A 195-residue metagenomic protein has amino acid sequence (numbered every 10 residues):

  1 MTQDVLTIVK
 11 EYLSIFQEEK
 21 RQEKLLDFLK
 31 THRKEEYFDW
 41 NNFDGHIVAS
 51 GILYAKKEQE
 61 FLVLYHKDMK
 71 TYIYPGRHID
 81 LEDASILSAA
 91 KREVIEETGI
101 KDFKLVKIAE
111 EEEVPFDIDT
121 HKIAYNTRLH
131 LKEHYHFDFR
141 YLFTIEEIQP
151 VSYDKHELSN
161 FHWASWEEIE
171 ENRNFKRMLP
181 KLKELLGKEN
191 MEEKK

Functional and structural regions predicted by a protein language model:
T2-V5: Non-transmembrane, interaction-prone alpha-helical and coil segments associated with secretion and export
E11-S50: Acidic, metal-coordinating catalytic segment for phosphate/diphosphate chemistry, firing primarily on the Nudix
D44-A49, K67-M69, Y74, H134-D138: Short connector loops at helix/strand junctions that flank enzyme active sites, especially segments positioning acidic
Q59-F103: Conserved Nudix-box catalytic region and its N-terminal flanking loop in Nudix hydrolases and closely related
G99-Q149: Active-site segment of metal-dependent pyrophosphate-handling enzymes, primarily the Nudix hydrolase catalytic core
D138-I145, Q149-K181: NUDIX/MutT-family hydrolases
K183-K195: Compositionally biased, intrinsically disordered linkers/stalks adjacent to structured regions
